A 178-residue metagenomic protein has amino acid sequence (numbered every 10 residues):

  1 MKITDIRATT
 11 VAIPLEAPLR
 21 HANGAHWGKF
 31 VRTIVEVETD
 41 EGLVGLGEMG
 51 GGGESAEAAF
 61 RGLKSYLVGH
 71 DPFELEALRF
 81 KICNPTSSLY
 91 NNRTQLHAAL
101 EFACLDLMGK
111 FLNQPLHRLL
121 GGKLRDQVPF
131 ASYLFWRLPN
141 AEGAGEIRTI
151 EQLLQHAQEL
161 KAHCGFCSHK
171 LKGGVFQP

Functional and structural regions predicted by a protein language model:
M1-L46, G50: Structured beta-strand/loop patches that form or line metal/cofactor-binding pockets in enzymes
T9, Y66-H70, F111, L160 (+1 more regions): Change "in soluble alpha/beta enzymes" to "in soluble alpha/beta proteins
N23, N92-T94, A144-E146: A generic structural signal for short
N23-A25, R118-L120, E159: A generic local secondary-structure boundary/capping motif
H26-K29, G122-L124, A162: Solvent-exposed alpha-helices and their adjacent loops that cap or buttress functional pockets in soluble metabolic
E38-L112: Metal- or metallocofactor-binding catalytic centers and their adjacent structured scaffolds across diverse enzyme
E101-A141: Glycine-rich, aromatic-flanked loop segments that form ligand/cofactor-binding clefts across common enzyme folds
D126-P178: Metal-dependent enolase-superfamily TIM-barrel catalytic cores that perform enediolate-based chemistry
